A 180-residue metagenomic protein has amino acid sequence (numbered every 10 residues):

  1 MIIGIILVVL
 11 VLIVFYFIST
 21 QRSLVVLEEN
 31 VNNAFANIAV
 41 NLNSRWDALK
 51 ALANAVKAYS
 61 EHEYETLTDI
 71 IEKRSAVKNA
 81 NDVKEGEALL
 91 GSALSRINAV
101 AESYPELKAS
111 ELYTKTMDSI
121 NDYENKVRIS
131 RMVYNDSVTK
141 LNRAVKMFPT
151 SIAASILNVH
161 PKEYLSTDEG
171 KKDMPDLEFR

Functional and structural regions predicted by a protein language model:
M1-R180: A helix-centric hydrophobic-segment signal that preferentially recognizes long, alpha-helical stretches used
